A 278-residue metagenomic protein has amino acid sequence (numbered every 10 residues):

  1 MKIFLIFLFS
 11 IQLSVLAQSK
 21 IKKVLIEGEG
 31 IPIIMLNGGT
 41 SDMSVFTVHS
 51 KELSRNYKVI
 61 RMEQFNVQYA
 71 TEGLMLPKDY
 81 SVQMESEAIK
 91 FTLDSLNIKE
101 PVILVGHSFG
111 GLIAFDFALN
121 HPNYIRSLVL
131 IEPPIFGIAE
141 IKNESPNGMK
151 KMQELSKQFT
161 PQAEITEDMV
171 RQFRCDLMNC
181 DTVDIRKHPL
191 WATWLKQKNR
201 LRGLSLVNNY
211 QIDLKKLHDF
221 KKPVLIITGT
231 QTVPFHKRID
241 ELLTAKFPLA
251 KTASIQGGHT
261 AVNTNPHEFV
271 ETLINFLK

Functional and structural regions predicted by a protein language model:
I3-I34, R55-K58, D94, V183 (+1 more regions): Alpha/beta-hydrolase fold catalytic core
K22-M75: Conserved HGGG/HGGXW glycine-rich cap/lid loop of the alpha/beta-hydrolase fold
R61-V105, E271: Active-site loop/oxyanion-hole signature of alpha/beta-hydrolase fold enzymes
G106, G110, A114: Gly/Ala-rich beta-loop-alpha elbow adjacent to hydrolase catalytic centers
F115, R126-F159: Flexible "cap/lid" loop of the alpha/beta hydrolase fold
Q162-R202: Conserved alpha/beta-hydrolase catalytic His-Asp/Glu region
L190-A245, S254: Conserved serine/cysteine hydrolase catalytic core
G257-V270: Catalytic histidine-centered segment of alpha/beta-hydrolase-like enzymes
